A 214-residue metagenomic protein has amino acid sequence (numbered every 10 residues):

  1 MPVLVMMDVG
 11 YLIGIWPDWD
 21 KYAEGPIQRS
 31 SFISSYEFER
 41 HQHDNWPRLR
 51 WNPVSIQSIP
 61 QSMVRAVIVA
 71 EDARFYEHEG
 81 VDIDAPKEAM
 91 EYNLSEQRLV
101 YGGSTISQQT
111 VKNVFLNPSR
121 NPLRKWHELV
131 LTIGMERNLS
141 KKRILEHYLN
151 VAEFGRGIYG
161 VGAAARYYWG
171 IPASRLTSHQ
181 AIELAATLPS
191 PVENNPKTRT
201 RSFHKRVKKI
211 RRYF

Functional and structural regions predicted by a protein language model:
M1-F214: Juxtamembrane regions of bacterial inner-membrane/periplasmic proteins, predominantly the peptidoglycan biogenesis
